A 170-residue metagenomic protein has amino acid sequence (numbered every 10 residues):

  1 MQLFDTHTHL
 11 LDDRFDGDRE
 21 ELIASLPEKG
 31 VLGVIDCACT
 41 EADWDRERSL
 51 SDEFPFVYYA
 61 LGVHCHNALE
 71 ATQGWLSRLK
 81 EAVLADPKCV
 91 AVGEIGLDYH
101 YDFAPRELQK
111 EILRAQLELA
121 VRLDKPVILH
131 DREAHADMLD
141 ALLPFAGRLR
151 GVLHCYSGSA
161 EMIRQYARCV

Functional and structural regions predicted by a protein language model:
M1-V170: Mid-domain alpha/beta scaffold segments of enzyme catalytic cores
